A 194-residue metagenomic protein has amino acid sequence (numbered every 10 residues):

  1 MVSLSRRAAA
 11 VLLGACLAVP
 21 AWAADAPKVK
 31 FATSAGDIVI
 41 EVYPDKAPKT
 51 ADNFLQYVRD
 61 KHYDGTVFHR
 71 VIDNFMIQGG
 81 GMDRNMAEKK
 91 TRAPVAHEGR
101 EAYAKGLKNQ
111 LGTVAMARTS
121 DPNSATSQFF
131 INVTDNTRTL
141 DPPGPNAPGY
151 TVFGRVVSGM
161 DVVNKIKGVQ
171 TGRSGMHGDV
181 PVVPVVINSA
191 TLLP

Functional and structural regions predicted by a protein language model:
V2-L4, C16-P194: Cyclophilin-like peptidyl-prolyl cis-trans isomerases
S5-L13: Sec-dependent signal peptide hydrophobic core
